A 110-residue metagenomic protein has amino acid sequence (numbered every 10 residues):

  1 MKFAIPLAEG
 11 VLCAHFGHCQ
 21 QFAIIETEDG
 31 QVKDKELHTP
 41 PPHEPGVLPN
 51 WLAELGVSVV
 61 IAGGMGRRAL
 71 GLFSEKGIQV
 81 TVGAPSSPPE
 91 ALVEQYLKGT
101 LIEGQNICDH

Functional and structural regions predicted by a protein language model:
M1-P40: N-terminal first-folded block
L7, G63-G64, A84-P85: Short secondary-structure boundary segments
K33-L55: Compact, glycine-rich, soluble single-domain proteins
H43, M65-R68: Short Gly/Pro-enriched loop/turn and capping motifs at secondary-structure junctions
R67-H110: C-terminal structural segments of small proteins and small subunits
